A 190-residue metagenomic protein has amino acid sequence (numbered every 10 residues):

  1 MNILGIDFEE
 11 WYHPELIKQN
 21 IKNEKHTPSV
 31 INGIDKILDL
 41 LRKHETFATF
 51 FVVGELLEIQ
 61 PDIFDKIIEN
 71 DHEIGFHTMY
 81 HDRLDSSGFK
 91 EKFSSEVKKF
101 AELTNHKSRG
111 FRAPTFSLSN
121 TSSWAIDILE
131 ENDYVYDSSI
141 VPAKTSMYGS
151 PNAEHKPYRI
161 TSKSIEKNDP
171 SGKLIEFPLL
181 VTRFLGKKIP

Functional and structural regions predicted by a protein language model:
M1-E73, R112: Active-site beta->alpha N-cap acidic-glycine motif
I6-F8, F50-G54, F76-Y80, R112-T115 (+2 more regions): A cross-domain feature marking catalytic cores of carbohydrate-active enzymes and several ubiquitous metabolic/repair
P14-K22, Y80-S87, I189-P190: Surface-exposed, active-site-proximal loop segments in enzymatic domains
L40-H44, K66, N70, K99 (+2 more regions): Alpha-helical structural signal in soluble globular domains
Q60-I63, D85-E91, N120-A125, L129: Metal-dependent catalytic neighborhoods of phosphoester/phosphodiester hydrolases
H72, F76-G88, S108-R109: Structural motif corresponding to the early beta-alpha repeats
F89-E102: An active-site-proximal "capping" alpha-helix that borders the catalytic cofactor pocket
H106-K107, A113-P190: Active-site-adjacent pocket scaffolds in enzyme catalytic domains
